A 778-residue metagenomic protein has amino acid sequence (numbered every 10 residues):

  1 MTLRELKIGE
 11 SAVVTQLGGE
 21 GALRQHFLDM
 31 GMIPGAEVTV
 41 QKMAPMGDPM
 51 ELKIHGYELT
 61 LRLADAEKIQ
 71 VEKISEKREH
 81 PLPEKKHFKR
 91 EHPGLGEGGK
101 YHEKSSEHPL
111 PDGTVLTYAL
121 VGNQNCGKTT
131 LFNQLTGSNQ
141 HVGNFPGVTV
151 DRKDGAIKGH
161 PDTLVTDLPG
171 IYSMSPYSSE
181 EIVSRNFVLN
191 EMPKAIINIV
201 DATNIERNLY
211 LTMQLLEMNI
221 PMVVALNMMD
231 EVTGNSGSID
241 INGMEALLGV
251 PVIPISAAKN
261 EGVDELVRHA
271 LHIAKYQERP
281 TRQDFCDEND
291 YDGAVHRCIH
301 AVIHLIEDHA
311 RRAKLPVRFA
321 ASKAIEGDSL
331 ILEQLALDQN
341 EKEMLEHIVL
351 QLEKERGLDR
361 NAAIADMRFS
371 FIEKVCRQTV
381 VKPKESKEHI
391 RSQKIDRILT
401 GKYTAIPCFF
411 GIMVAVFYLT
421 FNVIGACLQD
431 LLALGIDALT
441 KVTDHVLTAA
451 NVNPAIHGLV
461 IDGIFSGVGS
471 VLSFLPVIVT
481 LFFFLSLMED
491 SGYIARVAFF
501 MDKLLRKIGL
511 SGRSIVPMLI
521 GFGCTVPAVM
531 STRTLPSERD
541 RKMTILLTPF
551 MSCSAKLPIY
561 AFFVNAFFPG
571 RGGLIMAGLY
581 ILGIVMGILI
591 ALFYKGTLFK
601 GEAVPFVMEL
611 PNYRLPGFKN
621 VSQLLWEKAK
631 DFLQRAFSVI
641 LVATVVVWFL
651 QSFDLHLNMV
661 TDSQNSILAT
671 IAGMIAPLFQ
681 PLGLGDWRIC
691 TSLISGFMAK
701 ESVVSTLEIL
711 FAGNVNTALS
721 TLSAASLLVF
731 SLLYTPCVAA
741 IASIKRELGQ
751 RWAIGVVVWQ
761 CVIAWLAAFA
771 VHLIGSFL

Functional and structural regions predicted by a protein language model:
P93-S173: Conserved G1/Walker A P-loop phosphate-binding module
H160, R185-V252, I559: Conserved C-terminal guanine-recognition region of P-loop GTPase G domains, centered on the G4
V232-F285: Canonical P-loop GTPase G-domain recognition
G249, Y276, Q283-N453, M659-L668: Extended helical scaffolds that flank P-loop GTPase cores
A362-D366, K382, V423-I464, I508 (+2 more regions): Extended, low-charge hydrophobic alpha-helical regions
C408-L419, L481-S486, V564-A566, L579-F593 (+3 more regions): Hydrophobic core segments of alpha-helical transmembrane domains in multi-pass membrane transport and ion-translocation
L434, A438-V442, A495-T525, K600-L624 (+1 more regions): Juxtamembrane inter-helical linkers in multi-pass membrane proteins
F550, S554-A577, A739-G749, A768-L778: Transmembrane helix-loop junctions at the membrane interface of multipass transporters and ion channels
